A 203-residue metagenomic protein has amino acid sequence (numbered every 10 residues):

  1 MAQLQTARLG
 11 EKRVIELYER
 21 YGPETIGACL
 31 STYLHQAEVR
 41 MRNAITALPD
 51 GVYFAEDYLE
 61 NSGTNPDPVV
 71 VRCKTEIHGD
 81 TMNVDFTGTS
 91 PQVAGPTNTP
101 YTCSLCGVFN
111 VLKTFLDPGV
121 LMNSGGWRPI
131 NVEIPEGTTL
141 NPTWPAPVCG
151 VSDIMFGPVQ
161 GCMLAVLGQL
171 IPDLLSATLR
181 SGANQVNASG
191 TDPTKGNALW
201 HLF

Functional and structural regions predicted by a protein language model:
M1-F203: Glycine/proline-enriched, intrinsically flexible loops and inter-domain linkers
